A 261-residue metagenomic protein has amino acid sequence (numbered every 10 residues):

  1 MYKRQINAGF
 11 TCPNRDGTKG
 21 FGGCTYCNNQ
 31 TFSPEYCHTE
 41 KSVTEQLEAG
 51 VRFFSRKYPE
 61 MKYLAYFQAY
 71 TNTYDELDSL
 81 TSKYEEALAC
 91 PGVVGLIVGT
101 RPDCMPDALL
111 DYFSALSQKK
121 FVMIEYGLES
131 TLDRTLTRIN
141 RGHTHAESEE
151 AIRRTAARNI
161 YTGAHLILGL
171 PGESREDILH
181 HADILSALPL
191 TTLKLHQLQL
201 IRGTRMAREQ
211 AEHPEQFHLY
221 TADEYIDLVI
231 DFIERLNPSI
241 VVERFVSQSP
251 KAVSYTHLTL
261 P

Functional and structural regions predicted by a protein language model:
M1-Y2, T256-P261: Conserved small/polar residues in nucleotide/adenosyl-binding loops
K3-S42: Canonical Radical SAM [4Fe-4S] cluster-binding loop centered on the CxxxCxxC motif and its immediate flanking residues
C24, F67, Y126, L193 (+2 more regions): Conserved, mostly hydrophobic/aromatic
Q30-G50, F54, Y58-L77, G92-M105 (+2 more regions): Core AdoMet radical
L77-E85, P106-A115, I178: Distinct, well-ordered alpha-helical segments
E85-C90, F113-F121, A157: Acidic (Asp/Glu)-rich catalytic clusters
L168-E173, T192-L219, V241-Y255: Flexible glycine/acidic-rich beta-alpha junction loops that bind and position SAM and/or redox cofactors in anaerobic
E173-L185: Catalytic cores of alpha/beta
